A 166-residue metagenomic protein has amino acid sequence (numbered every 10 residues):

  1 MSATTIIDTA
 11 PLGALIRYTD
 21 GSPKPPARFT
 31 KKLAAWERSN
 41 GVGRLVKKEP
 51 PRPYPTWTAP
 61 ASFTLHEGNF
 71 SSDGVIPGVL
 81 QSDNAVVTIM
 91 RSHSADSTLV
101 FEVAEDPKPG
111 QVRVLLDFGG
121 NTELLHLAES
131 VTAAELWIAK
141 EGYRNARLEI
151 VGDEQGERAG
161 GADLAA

Functional and structural regions predicted by a protein language model:
P23, F29-T88: Basic/aromatic-rich interaction segments and small domains that mediate binding to polyanionic partners
V75-P77, V86, L127-N145: A short, charged, amphipathic alpha-helix used as a generic interaction element across diverse proteins
A85-P107: Short, structured interface segments
E105-N121: Short aromatic-glycine-(Arg/Gly/Cys) micro-motifs in beta-strand/loop hairpins
R144-A166: Short, mixed-charge low-complexity intrinsically disordered segments
